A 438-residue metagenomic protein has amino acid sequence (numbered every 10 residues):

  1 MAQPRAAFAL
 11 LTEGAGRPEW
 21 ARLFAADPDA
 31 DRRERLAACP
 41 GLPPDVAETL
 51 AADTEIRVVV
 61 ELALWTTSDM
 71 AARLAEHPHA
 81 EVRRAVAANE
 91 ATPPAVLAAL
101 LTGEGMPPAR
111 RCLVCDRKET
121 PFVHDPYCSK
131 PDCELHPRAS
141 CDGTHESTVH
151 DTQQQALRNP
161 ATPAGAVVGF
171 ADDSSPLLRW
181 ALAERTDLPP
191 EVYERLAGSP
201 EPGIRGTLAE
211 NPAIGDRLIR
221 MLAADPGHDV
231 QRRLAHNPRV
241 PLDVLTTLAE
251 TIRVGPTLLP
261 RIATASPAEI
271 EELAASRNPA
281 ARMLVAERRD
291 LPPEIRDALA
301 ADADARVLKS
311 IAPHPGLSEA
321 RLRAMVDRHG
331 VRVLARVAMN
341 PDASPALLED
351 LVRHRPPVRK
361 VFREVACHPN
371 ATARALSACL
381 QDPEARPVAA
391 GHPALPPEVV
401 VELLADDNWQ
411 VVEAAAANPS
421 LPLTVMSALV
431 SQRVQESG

Functional and structural regions predicted by a protein language model:
M1-G438: Alpha-helical scaffold segments
